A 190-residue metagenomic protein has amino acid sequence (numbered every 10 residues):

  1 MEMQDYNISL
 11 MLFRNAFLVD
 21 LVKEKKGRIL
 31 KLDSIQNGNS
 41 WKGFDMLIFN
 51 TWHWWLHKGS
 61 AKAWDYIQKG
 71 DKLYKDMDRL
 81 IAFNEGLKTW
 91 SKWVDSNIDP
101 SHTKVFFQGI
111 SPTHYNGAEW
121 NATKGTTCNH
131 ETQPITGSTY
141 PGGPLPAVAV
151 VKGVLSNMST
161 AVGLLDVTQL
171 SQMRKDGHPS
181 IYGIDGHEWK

Functional and structural regions predicted by a protein language model:
M1-K190: A compositional signature for long Ser/Thr(±Pro)-rich, low-complexity
